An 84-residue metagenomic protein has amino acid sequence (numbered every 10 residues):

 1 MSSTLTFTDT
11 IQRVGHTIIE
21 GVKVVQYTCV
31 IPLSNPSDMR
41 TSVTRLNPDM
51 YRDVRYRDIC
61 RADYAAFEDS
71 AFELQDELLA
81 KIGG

Functional and structural regions predicted by a protein language model:
M1-G84: Viral virion structural and adsorption modules
